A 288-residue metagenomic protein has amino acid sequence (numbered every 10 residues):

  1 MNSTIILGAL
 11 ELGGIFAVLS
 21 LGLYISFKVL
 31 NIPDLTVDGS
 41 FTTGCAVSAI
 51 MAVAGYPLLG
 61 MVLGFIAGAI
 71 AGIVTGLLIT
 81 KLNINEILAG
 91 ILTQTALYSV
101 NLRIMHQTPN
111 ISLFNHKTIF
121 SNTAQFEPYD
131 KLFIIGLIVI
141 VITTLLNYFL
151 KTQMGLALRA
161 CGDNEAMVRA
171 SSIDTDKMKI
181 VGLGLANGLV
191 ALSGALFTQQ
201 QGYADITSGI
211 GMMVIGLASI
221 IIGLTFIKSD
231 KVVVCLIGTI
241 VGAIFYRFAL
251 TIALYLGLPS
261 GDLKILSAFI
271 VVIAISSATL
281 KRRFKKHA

Functional and structural regions predicted by a protein language model:
T4-Y56, L77-L82, I221-K228: Single transmembrane alpha-helix segments in multi-pass membrane proteins
L12, I87, K131-G136, K179 (+2 more regions): Loop-to-transmembrane alpha-helix initiation sites
L23, Y56-T95, L137-I140, G242 (+1 more regions): Alpha-helical transmembrane segments within multi-pass membrane transporters and channels
S26-G44, L78-L92, A157, V181-G184 (+3 more regions): Short, non-helical or kinked segments that cap or interrupt transmembrane helices
A71, E127-G209, M213: Helix-loop-helix "hairpin" substructures at the membrane interface of multi-pass membrane proteins
E86, G90-K151, I180-V181, D262 (+1 more regions): Transmembrane helix-bundle core of multi-pass membrane transporters and related energy-transducing complexes
D163-A170, D174-K177, A249-A288: Cytosolic-side transmembrane-helix boundaries in multi-pass membrane proteins
V190, G194, Q200-I265: Transmembrane alpha-helical segments in multi-pass inner-membrane proteins
